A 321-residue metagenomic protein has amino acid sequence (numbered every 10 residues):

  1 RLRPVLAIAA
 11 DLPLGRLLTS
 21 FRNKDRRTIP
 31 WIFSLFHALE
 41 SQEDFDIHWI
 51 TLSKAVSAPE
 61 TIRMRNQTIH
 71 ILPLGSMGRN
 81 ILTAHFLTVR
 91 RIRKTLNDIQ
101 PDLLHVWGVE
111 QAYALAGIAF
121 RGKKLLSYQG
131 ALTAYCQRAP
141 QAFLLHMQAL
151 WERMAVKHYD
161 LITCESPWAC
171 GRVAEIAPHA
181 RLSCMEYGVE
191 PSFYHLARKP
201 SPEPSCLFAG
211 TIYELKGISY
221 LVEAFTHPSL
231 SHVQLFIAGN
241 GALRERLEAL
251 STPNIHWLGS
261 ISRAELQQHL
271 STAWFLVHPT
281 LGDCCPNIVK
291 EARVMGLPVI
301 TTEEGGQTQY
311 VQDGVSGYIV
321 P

Functional and structural regions predicted by a protein language model:
R1-V56, T226: N-terminal subdomain of nucleotide-sugar transferases
A7, T163, R198-K216, V222-F225 (+1 more regions): Conserved donor-binding/catalytic core segment of Leloir-type glycosyltransferases
L96, S260-I261, Q268-A273: Short alpha-helical donor nucleotide-sugar binding micro-motif in glycosyltransferases
F143-I162: Membrane-proximal helix-turn-helix segments that form the acceptor-binding/catalytic region of lipid-linked
W168, G188: Carbohydrate-associated surface elements
E245-A264: Nucleotide-activated donor-binding/catalytic signature segment of Leloir-type glycosyltransferases, i.e., the conserved
L281: Aromatic "clamp/platform" in nucleotide-sugar-dependent glycosyltransferases that forms part of the donor/acceptor
P298-T301, V311: Short hydrophobic beta-strand element within catalytic cores of glycosyltransferases and related nucleotide-activated
